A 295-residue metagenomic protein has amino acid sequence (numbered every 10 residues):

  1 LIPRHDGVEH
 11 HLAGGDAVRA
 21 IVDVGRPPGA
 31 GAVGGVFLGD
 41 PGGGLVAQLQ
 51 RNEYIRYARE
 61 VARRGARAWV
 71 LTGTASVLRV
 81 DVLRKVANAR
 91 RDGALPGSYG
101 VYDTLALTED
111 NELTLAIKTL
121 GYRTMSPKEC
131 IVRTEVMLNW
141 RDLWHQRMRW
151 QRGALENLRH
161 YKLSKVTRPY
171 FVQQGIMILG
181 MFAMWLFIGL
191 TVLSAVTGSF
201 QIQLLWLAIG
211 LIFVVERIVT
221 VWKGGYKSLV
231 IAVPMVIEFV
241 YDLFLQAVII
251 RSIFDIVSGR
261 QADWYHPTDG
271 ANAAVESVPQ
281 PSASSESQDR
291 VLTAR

Functional and structural regions predicted by a protein language model:
L1-D6, V82: Active-site nucleotide-sugar/metal-binding loop of Leloir-type enzymes
V8-V24: Acidic donor-binding/catalytic loop of UDP-sugar-dependent glycosyltransferases, especially processive GT2
V22-A106, M148, R159: Long helical/loop segments within the catalytic core of UDP-sugar-dependent glycosyltransferases, especially the large
N52-A58, D142-S164, V214, V248-I253: Catalytic core of nucleotide-sugar-dependent glycosyltransferases
A106, N111-R133: Catalytic donor-sugar/metal-binding loop of nucleotide-sugar-dependent glycosyltransferases
E135-R152, I231, T268: Nucleotide-sugar-dependent glycosyltransferase catalytic core
I176-R260: Membrane-embedded multi-pass helical conduit in multi-pass membrane proteins, especially envelope-biosynthetic
A273-R295: Short, intrinsically disordered terminal tails adjacent to the first/last structured region
